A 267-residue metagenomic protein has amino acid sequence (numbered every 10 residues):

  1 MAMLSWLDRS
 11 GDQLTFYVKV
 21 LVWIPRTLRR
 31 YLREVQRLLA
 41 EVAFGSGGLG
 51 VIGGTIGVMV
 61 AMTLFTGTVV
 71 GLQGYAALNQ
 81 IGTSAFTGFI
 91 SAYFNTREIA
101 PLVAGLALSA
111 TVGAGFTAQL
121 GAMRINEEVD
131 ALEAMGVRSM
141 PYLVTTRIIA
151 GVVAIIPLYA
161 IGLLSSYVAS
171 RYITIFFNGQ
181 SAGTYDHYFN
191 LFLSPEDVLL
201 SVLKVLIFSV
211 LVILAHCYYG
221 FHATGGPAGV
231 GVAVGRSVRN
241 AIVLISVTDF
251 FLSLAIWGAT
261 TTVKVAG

Functional and structural regions predicted by a protein language model:
A2-R37, Y219-T224: Short, membrane-interfacial amphipathic segments enriched in basic
R26-T55, I242-V243: Membrane-interface helix starts
G47, V51, I99, V103 (+3 more regions): Selective transmembrane-helix segments that form parts of the transport pathway or gating/packing helices in multipass
L49-T68, T248-F251: Hydrophobic alpha-helical transmembrane segments of multi-pass membrane transport/permease proteins
G67-T96, I161-L203, A215-R236, A259-G267: Membrane-interfacial helix-loop-helix connectors in multipass membrane proteins
S84-D130, A215: Hydrophobic alpha-helical transmembrane segments of multi-pass membrane transport proteins
L120-T145, G226-V230: Short cytoplasmic-facing helical segments at TM-TM junctions of multi-pass membrane proteins
G220, R239, V243, V247-V263: Membrane-helix cytosolic exit motif
